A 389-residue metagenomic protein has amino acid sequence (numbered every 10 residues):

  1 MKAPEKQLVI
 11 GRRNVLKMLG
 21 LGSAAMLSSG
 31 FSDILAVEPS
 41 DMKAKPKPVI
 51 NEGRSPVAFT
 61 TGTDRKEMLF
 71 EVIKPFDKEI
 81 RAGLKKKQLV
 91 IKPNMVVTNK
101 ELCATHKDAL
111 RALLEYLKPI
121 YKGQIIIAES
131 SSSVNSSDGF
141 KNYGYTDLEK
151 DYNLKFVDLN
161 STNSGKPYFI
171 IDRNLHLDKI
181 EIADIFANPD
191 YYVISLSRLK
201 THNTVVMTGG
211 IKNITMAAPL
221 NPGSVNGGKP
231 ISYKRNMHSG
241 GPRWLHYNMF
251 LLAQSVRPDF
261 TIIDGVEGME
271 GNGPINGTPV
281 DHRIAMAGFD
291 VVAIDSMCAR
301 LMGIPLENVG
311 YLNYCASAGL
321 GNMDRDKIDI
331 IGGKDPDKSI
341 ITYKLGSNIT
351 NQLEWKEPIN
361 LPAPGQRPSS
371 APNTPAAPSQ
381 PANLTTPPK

Functional and structural regions predicted by a protein language model:
K2-K389: N-terminal and secondary-structure boundary signal
